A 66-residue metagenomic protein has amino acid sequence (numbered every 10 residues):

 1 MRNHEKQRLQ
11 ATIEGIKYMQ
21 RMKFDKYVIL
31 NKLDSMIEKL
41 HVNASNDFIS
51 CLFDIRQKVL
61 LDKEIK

Functional and structural regions predicted by a protein language model:
M1-V28: N-terminal acidic leader/helix
R21, Y27-K66: Short, charge-rich amphipathic interface segments used for partner binding and complex assembly
